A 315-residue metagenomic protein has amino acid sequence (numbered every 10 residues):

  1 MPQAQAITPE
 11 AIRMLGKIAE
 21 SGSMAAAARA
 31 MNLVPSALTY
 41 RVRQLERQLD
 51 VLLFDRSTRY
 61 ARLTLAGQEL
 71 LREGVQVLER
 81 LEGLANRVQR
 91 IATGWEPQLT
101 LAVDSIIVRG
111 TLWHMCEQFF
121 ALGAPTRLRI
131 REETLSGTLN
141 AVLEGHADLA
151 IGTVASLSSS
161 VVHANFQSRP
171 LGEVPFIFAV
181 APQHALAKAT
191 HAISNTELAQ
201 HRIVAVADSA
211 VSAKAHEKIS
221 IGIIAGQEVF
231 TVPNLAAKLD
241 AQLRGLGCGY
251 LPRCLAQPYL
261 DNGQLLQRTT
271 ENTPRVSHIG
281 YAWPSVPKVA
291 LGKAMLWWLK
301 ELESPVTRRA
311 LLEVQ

Functional and structural regions predicted by a protein language model:
P2, V161-L246, L251-V276, L296 (+1 more regions): C-terminal regulatory
A11-I12, Q48-L49, L70-A92, V108 (+3 more regions): Alpha-helical linker/hinge and terminal dimerization helices associated with HTH transcriptional regulators
G16-V34: Short helix-boundary/capping micro-motifs
S21, A30, Q44-L52, L122: Residue cluster at the C-terminal edge of the helix-turn-helix DNA-binding motif
V34, R41, M115: Residues within the DNA-recognition helix of helix-turn-helix
E46-L65: A short LG(V/I)-centered, amphipathic sequence patch enriched for acidic residue(s) preceding the LG motif
Q89-V108, A121-T126, V174: Interdomain hinge and pocket-entrance segments immediately C-terminal to HTH DNA-binding domains
Q118, S136-P175, V180: Short beta-strand-centered segments that line the small-molecule binding cleft or hinge of alpha/beta clamshell
